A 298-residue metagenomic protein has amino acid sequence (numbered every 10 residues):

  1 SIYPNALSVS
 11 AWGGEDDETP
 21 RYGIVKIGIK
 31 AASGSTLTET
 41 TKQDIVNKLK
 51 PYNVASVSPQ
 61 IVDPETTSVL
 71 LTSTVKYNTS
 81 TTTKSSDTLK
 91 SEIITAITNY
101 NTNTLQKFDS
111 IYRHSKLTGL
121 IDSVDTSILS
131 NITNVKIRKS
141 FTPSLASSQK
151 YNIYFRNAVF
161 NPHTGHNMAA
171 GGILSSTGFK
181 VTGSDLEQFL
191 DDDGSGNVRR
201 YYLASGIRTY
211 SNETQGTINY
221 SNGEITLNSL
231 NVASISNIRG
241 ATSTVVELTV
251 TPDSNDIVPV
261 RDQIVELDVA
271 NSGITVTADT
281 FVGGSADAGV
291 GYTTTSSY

Functional and structural regions predicted by a protein language model:
S1-F108: Carbohydrate-recognition loop of C-type lectin domains
P4, K50, V54, T98-T102 (+7 more regions): Hydrophobic alpha-helix feature that most strongly marks membrane-spanning transmembrane helices and their immediate
D16, A31-G34, K76-S80, T142 (+4 more regions): Short, glycine-/Ser/Thr-/acidic-enriched flexible segments
K30, G194-V198, G206-Y298: Surface-exposed interaction regions enriched in Ser/Thr/Asp/Glu that occur as long low-complexity tracts or repetitive
G34-T36, T79-K84, T104, S123 (+4 more regions): Short beta-strands and strand-coil junctions in structured, solvent-facing domains, enriched
K84-G183: An aromatic-glycine-centered, glycine-rich loop/turn in mixed alpha/beta architecture
H166-E213: Structural flexibility/helix-modulation signal
